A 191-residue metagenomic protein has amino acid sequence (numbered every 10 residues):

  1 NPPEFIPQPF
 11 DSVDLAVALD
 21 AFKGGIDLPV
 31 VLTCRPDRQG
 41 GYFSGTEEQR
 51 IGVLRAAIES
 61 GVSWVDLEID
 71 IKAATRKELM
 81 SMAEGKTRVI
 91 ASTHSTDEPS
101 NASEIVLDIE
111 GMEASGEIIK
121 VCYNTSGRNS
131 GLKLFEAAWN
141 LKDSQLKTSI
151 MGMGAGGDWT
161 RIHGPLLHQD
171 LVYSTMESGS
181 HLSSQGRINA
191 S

Functional and structural regions predicted by a protein language model:
P2-E84, R88-N101: Active-site beta->alpha loop and helix N-cap motifs at the rims of alpha/beta catalytic domains
D70-S191: Catalytic alpha/beta core domains of metabolic enzymes, predominantly
